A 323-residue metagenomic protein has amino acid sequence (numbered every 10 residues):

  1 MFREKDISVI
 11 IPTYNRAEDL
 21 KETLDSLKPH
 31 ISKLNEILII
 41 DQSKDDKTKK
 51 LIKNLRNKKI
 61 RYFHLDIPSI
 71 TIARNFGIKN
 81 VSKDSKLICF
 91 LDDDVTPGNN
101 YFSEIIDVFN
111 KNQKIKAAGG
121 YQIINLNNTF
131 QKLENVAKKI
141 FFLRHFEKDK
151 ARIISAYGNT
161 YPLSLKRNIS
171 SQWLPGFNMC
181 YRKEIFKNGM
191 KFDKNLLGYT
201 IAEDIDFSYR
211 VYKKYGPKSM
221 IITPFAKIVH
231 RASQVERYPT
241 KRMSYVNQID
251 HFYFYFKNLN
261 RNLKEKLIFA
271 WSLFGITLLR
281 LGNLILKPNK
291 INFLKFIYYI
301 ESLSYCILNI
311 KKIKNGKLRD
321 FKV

Functional and structural regions predicted by a protein language model:
R16-P29: Short, well-formed alpha-helical segments that are part of the catalytic scaffolds of diverse glycosyltransferases
S26, D41-K50, V95-T96: A conserved acidic beta->alpha catalytic loop
L65-K83: Glycine-rich, basic loop-to-helix element that forms the pyrophosphate-binding segment of sugar-nucleotide handling
S85-T96: Short beta-strand-to-loop acidic/aromatic patch adjacent to the donor-nucleotide binding site
N100-H145: Conserved donor NDP-sugar-binding/catalytic core segment of glycosyltransferases
K138-S171: Short, flexible, basic/aromatic active-site loop/helix in glycosyltransferases
Q172-I185, G189-M190, N195-F225: A short, conserved alpha-helix in the catalytic core of glycosyltransferases
R242-D250, N262-V323: Non-catalytic, C-terminal membrane-associated alpha-helical segments of glycosyltransferases
